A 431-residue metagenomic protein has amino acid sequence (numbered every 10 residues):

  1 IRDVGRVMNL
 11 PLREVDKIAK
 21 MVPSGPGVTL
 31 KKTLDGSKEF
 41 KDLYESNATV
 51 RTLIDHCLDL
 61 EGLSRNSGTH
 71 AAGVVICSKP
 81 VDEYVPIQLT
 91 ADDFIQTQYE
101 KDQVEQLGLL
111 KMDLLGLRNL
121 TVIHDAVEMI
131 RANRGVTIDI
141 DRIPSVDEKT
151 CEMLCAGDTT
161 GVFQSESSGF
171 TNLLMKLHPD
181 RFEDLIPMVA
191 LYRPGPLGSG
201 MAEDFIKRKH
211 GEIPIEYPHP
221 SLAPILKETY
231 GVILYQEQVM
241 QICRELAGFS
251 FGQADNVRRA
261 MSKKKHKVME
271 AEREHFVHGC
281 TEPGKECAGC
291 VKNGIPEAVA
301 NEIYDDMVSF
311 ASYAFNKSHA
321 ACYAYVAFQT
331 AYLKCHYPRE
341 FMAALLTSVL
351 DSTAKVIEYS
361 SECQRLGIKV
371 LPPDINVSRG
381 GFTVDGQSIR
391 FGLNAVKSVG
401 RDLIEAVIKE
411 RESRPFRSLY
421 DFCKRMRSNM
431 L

Functional and structural regions predicted by a protein language model:
I1-L431: Noncatalytic, beta-rich nucleic-acid-contacting surfaces in large DNA/RNA-processing enzymes
